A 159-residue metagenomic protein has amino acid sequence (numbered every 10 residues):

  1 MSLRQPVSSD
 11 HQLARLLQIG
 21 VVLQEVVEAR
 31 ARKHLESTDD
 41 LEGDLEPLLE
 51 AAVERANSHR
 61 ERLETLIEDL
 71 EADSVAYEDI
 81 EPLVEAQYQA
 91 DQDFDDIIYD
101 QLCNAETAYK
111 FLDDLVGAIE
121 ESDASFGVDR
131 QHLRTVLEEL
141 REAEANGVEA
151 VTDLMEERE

Functional and structural regions predicted by a protein language model:
M1-Q12, A90, Q101-N104: Solvent-exposed, charged interface segments at domain starts and junctions
M1-S8, D73, A143, D153-E159: Terminal disorder- and signal-encoded targeting elements
S9-V22, D40-R62, I97-Q101, V128-A143: Alpha-helical scaffold segments that form or flank carboxylate-/histidine-based iron centers
G20-H34, E85-V128, V136: Acidic/histidine-rich alpha-helical segments that form the ligand environment of transition-metal centers
R30-S37, R62, L66-D69, F111-A118 (+2 more regions): Amphipathic, soluble alpha-helical interaction motifs
G43-E78, G147-R158: Conserved alpha-helical segments that form or flank metal/cofactor-binding pockets of metalloenzymes
E64-Y99: Carboxylate-rich helix-loop segments that flank metal/cofactor sites and access channels in metalloenzymes
